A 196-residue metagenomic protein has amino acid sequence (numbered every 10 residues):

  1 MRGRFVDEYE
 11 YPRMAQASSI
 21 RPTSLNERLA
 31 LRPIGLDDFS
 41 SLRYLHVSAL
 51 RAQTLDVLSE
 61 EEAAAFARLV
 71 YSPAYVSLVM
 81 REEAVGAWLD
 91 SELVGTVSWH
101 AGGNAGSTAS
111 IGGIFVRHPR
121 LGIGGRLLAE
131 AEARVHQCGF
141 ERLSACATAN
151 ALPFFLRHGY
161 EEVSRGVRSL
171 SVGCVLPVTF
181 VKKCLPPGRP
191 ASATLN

Functional and structural regions predicted by a protein language model:
R2-S40, P186-N196: Conserved N-terminal entry element of GNAT/NAT acetyltransferase domains
P33-L36, Y44-P119, L128-E130, R134: Acetyl-CoA-dependent GNAT
G113, K182-K183: A general lysine-centric signal
V135-T148: Conserved GNAT acetyl-CoA-binding A-motif
S144-C146, E161-F180: Conserved catalytic-core motifs of GNAT/GCN5-like acyltransferases
F155, Y160: Conserved active-site tyrosine of GNAT-family acetyltransferases
